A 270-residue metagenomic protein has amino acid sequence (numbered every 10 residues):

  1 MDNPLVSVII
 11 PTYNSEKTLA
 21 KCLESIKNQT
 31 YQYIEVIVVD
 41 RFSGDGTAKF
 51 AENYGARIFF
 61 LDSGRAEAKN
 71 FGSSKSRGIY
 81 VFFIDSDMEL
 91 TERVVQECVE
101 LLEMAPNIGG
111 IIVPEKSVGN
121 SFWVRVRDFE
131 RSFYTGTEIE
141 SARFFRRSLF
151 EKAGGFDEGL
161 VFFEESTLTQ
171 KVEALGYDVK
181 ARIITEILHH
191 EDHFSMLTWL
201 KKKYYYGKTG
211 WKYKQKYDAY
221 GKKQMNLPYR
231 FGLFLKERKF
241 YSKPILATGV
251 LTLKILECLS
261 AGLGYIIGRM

Functional and structural regions predicted by a protein language model:
M1-S25: N-proximal low-complexity "stem/linker" segments adjacent to membrane-targeting elements
E24-Y33: Short, acidic, metal-binding catalytic loop of nucleotide-sugar glycosyltransferases
S25, D40-A48, M88-E89: A conserved acidic beta->alpha catalytic loop
F60-S76: Glycine-rich, basic loop-to-helix element that forms the pyrophosphate-binding segment of sugar-nucleotide handling
V81: Short aromatic/hydrophobic "clamp" motif used to bind/position activated sugar donors
E89-F122: Conserved donor NDP-sugar-binding/catalytic core segment of glycosyltransferases
F162-Q170: Acidic donor-binding loop at a coil-to-helix junction in glycosyltransferase catalytic cores that engages
K201-M270: Non-catalytic, C-terminal membrane-associated alpha-helical segments of glycosyltransferases
